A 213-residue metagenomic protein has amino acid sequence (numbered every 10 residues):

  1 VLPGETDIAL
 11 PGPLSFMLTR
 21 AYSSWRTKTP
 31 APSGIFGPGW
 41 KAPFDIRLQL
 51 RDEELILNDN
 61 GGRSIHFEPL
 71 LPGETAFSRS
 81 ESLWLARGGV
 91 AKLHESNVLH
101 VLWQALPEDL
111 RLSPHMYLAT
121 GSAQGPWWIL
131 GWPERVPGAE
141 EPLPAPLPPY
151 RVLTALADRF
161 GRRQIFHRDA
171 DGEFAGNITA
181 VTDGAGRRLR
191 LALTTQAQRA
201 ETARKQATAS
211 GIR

Functional and structural regions predicted by a protein language model:
V1-R213: Surface-exposed recognition patches
